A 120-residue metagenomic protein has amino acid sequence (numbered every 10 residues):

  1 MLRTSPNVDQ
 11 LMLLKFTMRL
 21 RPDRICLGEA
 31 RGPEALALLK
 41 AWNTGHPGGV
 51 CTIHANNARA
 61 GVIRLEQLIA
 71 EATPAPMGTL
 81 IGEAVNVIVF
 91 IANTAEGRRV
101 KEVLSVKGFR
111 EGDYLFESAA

Functional and structural regions predicted by a protein language model:
M1-M18, G61-V62: P-loop NTPase switch/communication element
T17-E96, K101-G108: Conserved P-loop NTPase nucleotide-binding/switch module
G112-A120: C-terminal regions of RecA-like/P-loop NTPase motor modules
